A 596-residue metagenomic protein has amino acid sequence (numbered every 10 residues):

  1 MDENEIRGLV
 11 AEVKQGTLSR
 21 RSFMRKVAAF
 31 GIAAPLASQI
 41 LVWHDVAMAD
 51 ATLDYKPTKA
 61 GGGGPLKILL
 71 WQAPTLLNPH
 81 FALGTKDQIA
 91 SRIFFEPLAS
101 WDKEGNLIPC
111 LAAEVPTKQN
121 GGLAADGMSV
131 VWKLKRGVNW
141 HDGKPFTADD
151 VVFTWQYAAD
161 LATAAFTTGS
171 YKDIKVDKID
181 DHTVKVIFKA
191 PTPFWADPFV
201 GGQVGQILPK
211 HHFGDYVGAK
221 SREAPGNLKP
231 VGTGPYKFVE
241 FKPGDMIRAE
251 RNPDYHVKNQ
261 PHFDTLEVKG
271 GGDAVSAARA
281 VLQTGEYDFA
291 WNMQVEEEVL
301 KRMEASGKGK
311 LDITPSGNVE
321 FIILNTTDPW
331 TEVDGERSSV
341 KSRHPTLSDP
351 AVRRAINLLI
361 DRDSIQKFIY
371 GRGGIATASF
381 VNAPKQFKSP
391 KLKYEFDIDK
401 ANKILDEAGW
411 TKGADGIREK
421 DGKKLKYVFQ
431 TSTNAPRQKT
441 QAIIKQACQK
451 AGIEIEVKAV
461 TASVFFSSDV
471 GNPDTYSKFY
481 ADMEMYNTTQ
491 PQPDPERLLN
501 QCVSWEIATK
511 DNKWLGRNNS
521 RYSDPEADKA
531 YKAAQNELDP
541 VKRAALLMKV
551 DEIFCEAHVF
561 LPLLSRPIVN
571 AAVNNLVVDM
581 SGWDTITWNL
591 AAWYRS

Functional and structural regions predicted by a protein language model:
D2-S22, K26, D50-G61, A73 (+10 more regions): Extracytoplasmic/periplasmic ligand-capture domains
M24-D45: N-terminal export signals
L69-A124, Q156, V231-T233: N-terminal lobe/hinge region of extracytoplasmic solute-binding protein
Q72-S91, L111-A112, F166, W195-G205 (+4 more regions): A structural "hinge/loop" feature
T167-V217, E240: Surface-exposed binding/hinge segments that line and control ligand-binding clefts or catalytic entry sites
V217, G373-K391, V569-A572: Mature extracytoplasmic/periplasmic domains
L563: Active-site-proximal polar cores
